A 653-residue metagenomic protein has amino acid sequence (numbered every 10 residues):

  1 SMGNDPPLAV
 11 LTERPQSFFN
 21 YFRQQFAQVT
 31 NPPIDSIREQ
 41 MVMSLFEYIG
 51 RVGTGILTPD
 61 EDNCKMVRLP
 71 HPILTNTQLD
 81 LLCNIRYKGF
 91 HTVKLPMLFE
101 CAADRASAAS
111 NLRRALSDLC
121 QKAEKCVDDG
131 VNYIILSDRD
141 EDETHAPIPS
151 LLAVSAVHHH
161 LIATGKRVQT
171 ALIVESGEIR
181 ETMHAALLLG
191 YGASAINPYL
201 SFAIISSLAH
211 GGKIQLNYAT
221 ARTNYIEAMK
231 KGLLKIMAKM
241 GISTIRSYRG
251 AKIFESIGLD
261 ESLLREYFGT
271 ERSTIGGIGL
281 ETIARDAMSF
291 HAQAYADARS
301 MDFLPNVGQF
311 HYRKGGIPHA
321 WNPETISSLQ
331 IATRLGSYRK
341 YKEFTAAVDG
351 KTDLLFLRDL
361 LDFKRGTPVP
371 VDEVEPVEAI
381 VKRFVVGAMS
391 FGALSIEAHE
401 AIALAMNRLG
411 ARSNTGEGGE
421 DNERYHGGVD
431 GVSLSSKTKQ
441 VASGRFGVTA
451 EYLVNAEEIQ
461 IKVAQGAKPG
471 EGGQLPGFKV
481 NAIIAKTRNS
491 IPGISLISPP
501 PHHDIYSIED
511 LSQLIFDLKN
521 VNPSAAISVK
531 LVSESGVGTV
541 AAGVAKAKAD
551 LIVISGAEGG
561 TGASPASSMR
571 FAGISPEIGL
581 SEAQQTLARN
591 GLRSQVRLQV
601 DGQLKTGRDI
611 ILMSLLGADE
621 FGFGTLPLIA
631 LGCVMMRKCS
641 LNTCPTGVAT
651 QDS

Functional and structural regions predicted by a protein language model:
S1-R114, L119-C126, G130-Y133, H184-A185 (+5 more regions): Flexible, glycine-rich loop/tail regions that form catalytic "lids" or insertion modules at the edges of active sites
H91-K230, I236-I242, E255, D260 (+5 more regions): Glycine-rich phosphate/ribose-binding loops and adjacent secondary-structure elements that form binding surfaces
T92-L95, I491, S495-I497: Acidic low-complexity segments
P370, V377-E378, A482-I483, S490 (+1 more regions): Short, flexible segments with low predicted structural confidence
G466, E471-G493: Flexible glycine-/small-residue-enriched beta->alpha junction loops that bind anionic phosphate/pyrophosphate groups
A467, L496-D504: Active-site beta->alpha loop and helix N-cap motifs at the rims of alpha/beta catalytic domains
